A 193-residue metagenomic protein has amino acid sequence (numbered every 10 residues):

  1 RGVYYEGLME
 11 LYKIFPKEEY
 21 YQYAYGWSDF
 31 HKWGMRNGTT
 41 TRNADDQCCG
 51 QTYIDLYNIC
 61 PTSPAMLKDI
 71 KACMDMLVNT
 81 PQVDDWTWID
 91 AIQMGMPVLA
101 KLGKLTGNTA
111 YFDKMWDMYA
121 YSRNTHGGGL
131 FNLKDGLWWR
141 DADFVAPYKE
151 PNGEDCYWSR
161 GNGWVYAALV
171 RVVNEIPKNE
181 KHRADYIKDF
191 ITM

Functional and structural regions predicted by a protein language model:
R1-M193: Glycan-recognition and catalytic cores of secretory/periplasmic carbohydrate-active enzymes
